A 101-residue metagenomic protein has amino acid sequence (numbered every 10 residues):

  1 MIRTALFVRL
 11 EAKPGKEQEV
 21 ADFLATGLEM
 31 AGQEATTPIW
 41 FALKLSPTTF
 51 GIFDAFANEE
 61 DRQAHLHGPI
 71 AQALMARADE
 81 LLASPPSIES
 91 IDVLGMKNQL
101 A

Functional and structural regions predicted by a protein language model:
M1-F50, A55-P69, D79-A101: Short S/T/G/P-rich N-terminal loop/turn motif that feeds into the first structured element of a domain
A76: Short arginine-rich
